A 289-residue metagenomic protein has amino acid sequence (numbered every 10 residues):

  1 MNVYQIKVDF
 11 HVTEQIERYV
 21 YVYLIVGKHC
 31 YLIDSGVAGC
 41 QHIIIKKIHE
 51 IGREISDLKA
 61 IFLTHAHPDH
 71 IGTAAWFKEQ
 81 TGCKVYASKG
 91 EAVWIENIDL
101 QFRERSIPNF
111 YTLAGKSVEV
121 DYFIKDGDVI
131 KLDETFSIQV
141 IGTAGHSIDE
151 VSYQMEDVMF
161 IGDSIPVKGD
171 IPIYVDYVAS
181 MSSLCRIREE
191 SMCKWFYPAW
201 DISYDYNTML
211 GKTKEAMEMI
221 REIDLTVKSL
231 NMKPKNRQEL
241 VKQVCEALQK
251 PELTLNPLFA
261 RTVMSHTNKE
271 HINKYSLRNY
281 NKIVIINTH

Functional and structural regions predicted by a protein language model:
M1-I51, V151-S164: Conserved beta-strand hairpin/beta-sheet module of binuclear metal-dependent hydrolase folds, prominently
N2, Y21-V22, V37, K59 (+6 more regions): A structural signal for the main folded, soluble domain(s) of proteins
I6, I25, D128-E134: Short acidic-hydrophobic surface loop/beta-edge motif
I25, D34, I44, H65 (+10 more regions): Divalent metal-coordination and catalytic microenvironments
A38-G39, S137-T226: Metallo-beta-lactamase
G39-H42, H49-I130: Active-site HxH/HxHxD metal-binding segment of metal-dependent hydrolases
K47, T73, S180-S183: A general structural detector for well-ordered alpha-helical segments in enzyme core domains, enriched
S229-H289: C-terminal regulatory/interaction regions
